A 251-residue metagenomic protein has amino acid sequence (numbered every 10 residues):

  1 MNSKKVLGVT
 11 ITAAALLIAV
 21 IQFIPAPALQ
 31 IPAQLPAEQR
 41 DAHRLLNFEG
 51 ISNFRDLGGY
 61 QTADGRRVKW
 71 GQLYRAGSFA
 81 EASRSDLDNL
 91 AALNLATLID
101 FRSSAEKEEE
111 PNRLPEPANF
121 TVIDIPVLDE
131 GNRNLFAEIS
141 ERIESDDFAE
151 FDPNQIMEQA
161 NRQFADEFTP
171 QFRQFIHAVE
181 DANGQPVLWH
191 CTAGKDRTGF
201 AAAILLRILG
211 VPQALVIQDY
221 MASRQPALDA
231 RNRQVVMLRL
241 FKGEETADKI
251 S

Functional and structural regions predicted by a protein language model:
N2-L188, A201-S251: Cys-dependent protein tyrosine phosphatase-like superfamily
A193, R197-T198: Ser/Thr-glycine-rich phosphate-binding loops at phosphate-binding pockets of nucleotides, nucleotide cofactors
